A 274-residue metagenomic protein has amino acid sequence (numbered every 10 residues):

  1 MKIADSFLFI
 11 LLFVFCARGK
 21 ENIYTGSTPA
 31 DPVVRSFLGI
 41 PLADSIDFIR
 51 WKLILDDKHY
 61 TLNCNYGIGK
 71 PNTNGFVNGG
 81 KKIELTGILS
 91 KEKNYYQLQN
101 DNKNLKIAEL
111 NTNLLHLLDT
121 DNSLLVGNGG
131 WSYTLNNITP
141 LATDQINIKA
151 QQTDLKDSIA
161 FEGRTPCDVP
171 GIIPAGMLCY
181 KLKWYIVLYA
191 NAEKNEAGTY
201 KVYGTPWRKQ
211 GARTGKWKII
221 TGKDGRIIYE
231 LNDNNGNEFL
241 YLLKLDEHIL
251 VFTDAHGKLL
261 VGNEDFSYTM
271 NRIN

Functional and structural regions predicted by a protein language model:
K2-F9: Sec-dependent signal peptide recognition, specifically the positively charged N-region followed immediately by
I10-A17: Hydrophobic h-region of N-terminal signal peptides that target proteins for export in Gram-negative bacteria
A17-E84, S90-N195, K201-K216, I220-N274: Lipid interaction determinants
